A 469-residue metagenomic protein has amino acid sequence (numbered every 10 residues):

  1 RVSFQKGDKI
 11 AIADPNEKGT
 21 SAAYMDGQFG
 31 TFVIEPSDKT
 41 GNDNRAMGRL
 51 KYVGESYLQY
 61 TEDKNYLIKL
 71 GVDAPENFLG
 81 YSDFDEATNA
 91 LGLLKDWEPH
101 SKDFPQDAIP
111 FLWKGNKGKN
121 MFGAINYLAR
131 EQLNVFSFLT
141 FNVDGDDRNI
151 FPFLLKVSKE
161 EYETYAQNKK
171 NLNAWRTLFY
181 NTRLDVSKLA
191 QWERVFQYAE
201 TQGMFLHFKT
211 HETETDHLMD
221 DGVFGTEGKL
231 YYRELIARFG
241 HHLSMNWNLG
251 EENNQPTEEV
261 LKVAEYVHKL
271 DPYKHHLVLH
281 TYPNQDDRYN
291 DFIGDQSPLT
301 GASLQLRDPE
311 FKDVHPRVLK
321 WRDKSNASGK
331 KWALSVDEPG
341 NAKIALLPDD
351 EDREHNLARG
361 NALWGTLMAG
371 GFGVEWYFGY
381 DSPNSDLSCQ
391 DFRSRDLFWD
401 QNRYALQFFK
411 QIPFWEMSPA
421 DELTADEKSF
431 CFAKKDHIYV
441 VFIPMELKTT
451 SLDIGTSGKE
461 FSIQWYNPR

Functional and structural regions predicted by a protein language model:
R1-E35: Ligand-binding face of N-terminal immunoglobulin V-set domains in extracellular IgSF glycoproteins
V2-K6, D73, G379, N467: A mature extracytoplasmic/lumenal domain signature
S3-Q5, E35, V53, T61 (+2 more regions): A structural detector for beta-sheet-dominated domains
Q5, Q59-T61, Q464-P468: A generic structural motif
G19-S21, G27-F29, S37, A46-G301 (+1 more regions): Active-site mouth of glycoside hydrolases
E35-G41: Extracellular interdomain linker/stem segments of modular secreted and single-pass surface proteins
L230, G250-L397: Extracellular glycoside hydrolase catalytic/binding regions
K331-L334, A342-I344, H355-R469: Aromatic- and carboxylate-lined catalytic core of secreted/periplasmic carbohydrate-active enzymes
